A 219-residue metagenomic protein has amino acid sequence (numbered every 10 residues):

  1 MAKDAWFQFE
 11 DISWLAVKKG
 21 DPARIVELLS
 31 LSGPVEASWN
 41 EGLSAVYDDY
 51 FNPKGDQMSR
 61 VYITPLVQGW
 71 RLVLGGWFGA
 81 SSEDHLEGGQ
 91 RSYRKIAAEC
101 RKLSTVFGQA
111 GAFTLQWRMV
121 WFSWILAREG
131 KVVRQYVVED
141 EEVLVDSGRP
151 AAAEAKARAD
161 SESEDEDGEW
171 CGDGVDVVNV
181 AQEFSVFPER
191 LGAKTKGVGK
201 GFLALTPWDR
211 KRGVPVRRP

Functional and structural regions predicted by a protein language model:
M1-G33, V214-P219: Short, extreme N-terminal segment that most often corresponds to the first beta-strand
F7, I63, T114-W117, S163 (+1 more regions): Intrinsically disordered, low-complexity regions enriched in Ser/Pro/Gly/Gln/His and often acidic
K18, G75-W77, W208: Structured loops at beta-to-helix junctions and adjacent beta-edge loops in soluble globular domains
L28, K102, V106, E183: Residues that form generic nucleotide/phosphate-binding pockets
L31-P34, Q109, V186, A193: Short aromatic/hydrophobic-glycine micro-motifs
E36-V133: Short, intrinsically disordered low-complexity segments
V73, W121, R128-P219: Long, compositionally biased intrinsically disordered terminal regions
